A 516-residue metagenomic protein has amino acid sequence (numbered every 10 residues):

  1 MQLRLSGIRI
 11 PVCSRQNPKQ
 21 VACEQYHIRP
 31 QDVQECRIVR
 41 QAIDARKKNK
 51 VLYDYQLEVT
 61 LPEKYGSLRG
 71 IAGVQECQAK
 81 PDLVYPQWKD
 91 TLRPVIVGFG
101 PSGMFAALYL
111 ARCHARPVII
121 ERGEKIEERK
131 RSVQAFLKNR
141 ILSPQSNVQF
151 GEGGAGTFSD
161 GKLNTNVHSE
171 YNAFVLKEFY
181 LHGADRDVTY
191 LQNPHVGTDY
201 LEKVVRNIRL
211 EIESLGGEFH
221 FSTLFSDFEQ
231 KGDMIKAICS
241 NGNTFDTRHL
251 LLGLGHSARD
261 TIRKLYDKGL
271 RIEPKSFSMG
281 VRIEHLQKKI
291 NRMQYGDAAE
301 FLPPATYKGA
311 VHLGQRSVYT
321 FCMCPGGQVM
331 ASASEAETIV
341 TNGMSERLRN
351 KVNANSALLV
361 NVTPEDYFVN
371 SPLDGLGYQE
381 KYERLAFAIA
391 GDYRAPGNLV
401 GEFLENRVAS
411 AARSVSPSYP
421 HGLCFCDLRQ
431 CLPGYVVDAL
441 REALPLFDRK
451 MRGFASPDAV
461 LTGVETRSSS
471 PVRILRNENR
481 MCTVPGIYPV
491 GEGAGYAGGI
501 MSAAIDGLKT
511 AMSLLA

Functional and structural regions predicted by a protein language model:
M1-Y53, L57-F158, K162-H182, R186-A516: Residues forming the flavin
